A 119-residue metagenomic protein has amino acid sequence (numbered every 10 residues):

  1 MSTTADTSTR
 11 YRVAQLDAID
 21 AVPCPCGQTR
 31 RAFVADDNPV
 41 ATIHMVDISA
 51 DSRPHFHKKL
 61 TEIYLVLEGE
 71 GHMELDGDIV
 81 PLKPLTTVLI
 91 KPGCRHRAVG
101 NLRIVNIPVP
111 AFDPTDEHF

Functional and structural regions predicted by a protein language model:
M1-T42: A short, N-terminal "cap"/entry segment at the start of jelly-roll beta-barrel domains of the cupin/DSBH fold
T42-K58: Conserved short histidine dyad/triad with adjacent acidic residue
H44, L67-E68, K83-P84: A cytosolic small-molecule/anion-sensing beta-strand core signal
H57-K59, G100-N101: Short glycine/proline-enriched turns and hinge-like loops at secondary-structure junctions
K59-G71, D76: Glycine- and acidic-residue-biased ligand/ion/polar-headgroup-sensing regions
G77-G93: Short acidic-glycine-tyrosine-enriched beta hairpin
P92-E117: Ligand-binding loop in jelly-roll beta-barrel domains
